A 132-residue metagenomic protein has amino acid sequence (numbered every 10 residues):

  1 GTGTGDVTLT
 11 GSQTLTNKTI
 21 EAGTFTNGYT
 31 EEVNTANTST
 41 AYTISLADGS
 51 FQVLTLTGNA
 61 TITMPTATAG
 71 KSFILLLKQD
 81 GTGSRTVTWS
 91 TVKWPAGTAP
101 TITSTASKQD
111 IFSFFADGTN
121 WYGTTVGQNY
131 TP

Functional and structural regions predicted by a protein language model:
G1-Y29: Register-specific beta-strand positions within repetitive beta-rich fiber domains
T2-T4, W89, G97: Residue-level signal for pocket-adjacent positions within structured domains
G5-V7, P100, Q128: Flexible, active-site-adjacent loop/turn segments at secondary-structure boundaries
T19-W89, K93, K108-D110, F115-P132: Exposed extracellular interaction/assembly regions and N-terminal maturation sites
W94-P100: A conserved acidic, glycine/proline-rich C-terminal tail/linker
I102-A106: Short proline/glycine- and polar residue-rich coil/turn motifs
